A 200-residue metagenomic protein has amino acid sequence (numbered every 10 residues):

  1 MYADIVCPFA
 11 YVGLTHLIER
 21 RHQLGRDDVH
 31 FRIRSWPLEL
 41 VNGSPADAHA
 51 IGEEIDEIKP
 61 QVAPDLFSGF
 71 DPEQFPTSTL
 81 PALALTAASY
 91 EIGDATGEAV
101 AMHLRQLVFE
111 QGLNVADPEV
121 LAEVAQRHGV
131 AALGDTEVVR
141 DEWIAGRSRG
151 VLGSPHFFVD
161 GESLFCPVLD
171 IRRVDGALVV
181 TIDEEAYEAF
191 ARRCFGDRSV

Functional and structural regions predicted by a protein language model:
Y2-V6: Aromatic-flanked redox-active Cys/Sec active sites in thiol-based oxidoreductases, especially the WC-centered
F9: Short, cysteine/histidine-rich loop/knuckle motifs that typically chelate Zn2+
V12-V108, V179, E185, A189-R193 (+1 more regions): Structural alpha/beta surface segment adjacent to cysteine/selenocysteine redox centers across thiol/disulfide enzymes
G13-H22, H103-V200: C-terminal cap of thioredoxin/glutaredoxin-like
